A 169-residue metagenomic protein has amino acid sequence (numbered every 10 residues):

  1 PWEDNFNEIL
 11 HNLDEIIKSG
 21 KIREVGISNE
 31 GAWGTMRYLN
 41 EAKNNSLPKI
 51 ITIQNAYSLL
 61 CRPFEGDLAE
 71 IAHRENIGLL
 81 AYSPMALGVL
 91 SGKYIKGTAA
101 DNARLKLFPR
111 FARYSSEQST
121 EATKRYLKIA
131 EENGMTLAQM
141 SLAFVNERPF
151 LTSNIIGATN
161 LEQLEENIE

Functional and structural regions predicted by a protein language model:
W2-E169: Beta/alpha (TIM)-barrel catalytic core signal, keyed to glycine-rich beta->alpha loops juxtaposed to Asp/Glu that bind
